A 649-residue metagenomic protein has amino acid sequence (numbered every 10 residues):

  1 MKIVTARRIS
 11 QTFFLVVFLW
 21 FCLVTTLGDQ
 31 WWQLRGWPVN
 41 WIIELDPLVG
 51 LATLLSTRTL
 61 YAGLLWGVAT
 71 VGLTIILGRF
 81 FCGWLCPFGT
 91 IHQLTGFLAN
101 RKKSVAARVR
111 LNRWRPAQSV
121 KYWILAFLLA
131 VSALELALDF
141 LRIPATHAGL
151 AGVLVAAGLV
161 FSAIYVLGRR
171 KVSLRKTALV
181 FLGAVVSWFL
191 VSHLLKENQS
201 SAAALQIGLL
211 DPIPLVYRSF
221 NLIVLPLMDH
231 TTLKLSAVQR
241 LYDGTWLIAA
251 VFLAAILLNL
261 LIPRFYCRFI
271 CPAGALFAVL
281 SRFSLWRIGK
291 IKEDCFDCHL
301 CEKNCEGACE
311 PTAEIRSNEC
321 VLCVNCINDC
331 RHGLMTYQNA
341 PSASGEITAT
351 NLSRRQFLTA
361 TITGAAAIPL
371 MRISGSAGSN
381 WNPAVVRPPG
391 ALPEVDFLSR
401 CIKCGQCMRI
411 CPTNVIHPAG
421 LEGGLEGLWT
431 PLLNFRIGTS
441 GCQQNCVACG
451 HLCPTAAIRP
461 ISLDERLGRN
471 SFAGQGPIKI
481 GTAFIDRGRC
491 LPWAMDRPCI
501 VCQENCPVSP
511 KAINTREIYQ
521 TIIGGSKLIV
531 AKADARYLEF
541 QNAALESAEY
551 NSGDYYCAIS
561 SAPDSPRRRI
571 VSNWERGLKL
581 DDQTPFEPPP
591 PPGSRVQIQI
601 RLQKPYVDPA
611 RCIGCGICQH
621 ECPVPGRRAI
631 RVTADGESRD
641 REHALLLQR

Functional and structural regions predicted by a protein language model:
M1-R649: Non-ligating segments of multi-cofactor redox enzymes
